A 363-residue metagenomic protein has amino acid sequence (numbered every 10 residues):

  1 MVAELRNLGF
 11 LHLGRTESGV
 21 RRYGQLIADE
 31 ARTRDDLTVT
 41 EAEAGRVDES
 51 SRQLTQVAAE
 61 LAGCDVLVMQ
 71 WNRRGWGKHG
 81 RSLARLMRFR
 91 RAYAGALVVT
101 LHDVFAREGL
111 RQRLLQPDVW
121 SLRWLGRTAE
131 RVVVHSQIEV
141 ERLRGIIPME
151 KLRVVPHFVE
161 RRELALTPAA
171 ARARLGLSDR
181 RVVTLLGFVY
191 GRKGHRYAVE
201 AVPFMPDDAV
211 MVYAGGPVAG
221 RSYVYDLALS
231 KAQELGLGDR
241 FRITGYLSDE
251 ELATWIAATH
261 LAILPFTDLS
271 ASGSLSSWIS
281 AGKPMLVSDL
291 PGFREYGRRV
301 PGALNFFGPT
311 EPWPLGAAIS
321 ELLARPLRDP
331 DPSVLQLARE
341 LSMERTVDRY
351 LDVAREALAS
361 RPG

Functional and structural regions predicted by a protein language model:
R22-Q25, Y190-F204, Y223, S276: A conserved mid-protein helix/loop that constitutes part of the nucleotide-sugar donor-binding site
R144, F158-R174, A359-R361: Acidic anion/phosphate-binding donor-loop and adjacent secondary structure in glycosyltransferase catalytic cores
L177-K193, V199-V202, V212: Conserved donor-binding/catalytic core segment of Leloir-type glycosyltransferases
V210-L229, G245: Glycosyltransferase donor-sugar binding loop
Y225-E250: Nucleotide-activated donor-binding/catalytic signature segment of Leloir-type glycosyltransferases, i.e., the conserved
T254-S270, K283: Acidic donor-binding loop of glycosyltransferase active sites
P284-D289: Short hydrophobic beta-strand element within catalytic cores of glycosyltransferases and related nucleotide-activated
L304-W313, S320-L327: Conserved acidic donor-binding segment of nucleotide-sugar-dependent glycosyltransferases
